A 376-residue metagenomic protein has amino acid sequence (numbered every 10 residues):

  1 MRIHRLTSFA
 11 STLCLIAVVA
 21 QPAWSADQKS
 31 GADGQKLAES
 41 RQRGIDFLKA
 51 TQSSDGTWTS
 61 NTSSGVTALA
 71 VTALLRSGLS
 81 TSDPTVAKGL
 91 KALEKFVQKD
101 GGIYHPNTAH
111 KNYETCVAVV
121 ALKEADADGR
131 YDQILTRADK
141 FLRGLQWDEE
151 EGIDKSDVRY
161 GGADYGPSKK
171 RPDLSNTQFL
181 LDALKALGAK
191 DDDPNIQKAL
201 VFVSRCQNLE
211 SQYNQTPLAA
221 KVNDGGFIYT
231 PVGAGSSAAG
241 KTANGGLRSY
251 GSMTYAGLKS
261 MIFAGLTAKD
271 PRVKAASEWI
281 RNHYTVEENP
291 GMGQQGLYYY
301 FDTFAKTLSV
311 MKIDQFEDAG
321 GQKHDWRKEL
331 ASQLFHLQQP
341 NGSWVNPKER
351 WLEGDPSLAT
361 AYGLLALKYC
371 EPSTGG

Functional and structural regions predicted by a protein language model:
M1-S11: Bacterial N-terminal signal peptides that target proteins for export
A10-Q21: Bacterial N-terminal signal peptides
A26-R43, T57-V86, K99-K140, G144-S332 (+1 more regions): An alpha-helical repeat/solenoid feature that recognizes helix-turn-helix modules
T51-D55: Short polar catalytic/cofactor-binding loops
K88-F96: Active-site-surrounding "flap" and adjacent substrate/cofactor-binding loops of secreted or lumenal enzymes, prototyped
